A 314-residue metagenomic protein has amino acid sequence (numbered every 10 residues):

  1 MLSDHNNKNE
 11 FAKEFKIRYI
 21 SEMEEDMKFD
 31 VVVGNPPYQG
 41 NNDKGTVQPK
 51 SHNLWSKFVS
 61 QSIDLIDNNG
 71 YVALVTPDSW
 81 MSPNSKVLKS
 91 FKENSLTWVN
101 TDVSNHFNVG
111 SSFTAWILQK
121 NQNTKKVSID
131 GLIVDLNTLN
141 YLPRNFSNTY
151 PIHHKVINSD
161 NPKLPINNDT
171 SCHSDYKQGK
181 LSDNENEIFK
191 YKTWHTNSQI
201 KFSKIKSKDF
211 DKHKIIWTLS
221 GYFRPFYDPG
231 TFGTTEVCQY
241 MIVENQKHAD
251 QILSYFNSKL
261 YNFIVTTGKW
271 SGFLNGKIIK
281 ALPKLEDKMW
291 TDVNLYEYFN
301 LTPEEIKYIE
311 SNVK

Functional and structural regions predicted by a protein language model:
M1-A12, M27, L54, P77 (+1 more regions): Conserved S-adenosyl-L-methionine
M1-L2, K44-S104, A115-L118, I252: Conserved Class I SAM-dependent methyltransferase catalytic core
N6, Y38-Q39, D78-M81, Q122: Conserved nucleotide-binding/hydrolysis micro-motifs of P-loop NTPases
A12-M23: Conserved RecA-like ASCE ATPase "motif II neighborhood" in helicase/translocase motors
M23-V32: A short acidic, Gly/Pro-enriched loop at the edge of an enzyme's catalytic core that lines a small-molecule cofactor
M27, V103-Y308, V313: C-terminal substrate-recognition regions of SAM-dependent nucleic acid methyltransferases
V32-Y38, V75: Amphipathic alpha-helical repeat scaffolds
N41, M81-S82, F223-F226: Flexible loop/turn segments at secondary-structure boundaries
